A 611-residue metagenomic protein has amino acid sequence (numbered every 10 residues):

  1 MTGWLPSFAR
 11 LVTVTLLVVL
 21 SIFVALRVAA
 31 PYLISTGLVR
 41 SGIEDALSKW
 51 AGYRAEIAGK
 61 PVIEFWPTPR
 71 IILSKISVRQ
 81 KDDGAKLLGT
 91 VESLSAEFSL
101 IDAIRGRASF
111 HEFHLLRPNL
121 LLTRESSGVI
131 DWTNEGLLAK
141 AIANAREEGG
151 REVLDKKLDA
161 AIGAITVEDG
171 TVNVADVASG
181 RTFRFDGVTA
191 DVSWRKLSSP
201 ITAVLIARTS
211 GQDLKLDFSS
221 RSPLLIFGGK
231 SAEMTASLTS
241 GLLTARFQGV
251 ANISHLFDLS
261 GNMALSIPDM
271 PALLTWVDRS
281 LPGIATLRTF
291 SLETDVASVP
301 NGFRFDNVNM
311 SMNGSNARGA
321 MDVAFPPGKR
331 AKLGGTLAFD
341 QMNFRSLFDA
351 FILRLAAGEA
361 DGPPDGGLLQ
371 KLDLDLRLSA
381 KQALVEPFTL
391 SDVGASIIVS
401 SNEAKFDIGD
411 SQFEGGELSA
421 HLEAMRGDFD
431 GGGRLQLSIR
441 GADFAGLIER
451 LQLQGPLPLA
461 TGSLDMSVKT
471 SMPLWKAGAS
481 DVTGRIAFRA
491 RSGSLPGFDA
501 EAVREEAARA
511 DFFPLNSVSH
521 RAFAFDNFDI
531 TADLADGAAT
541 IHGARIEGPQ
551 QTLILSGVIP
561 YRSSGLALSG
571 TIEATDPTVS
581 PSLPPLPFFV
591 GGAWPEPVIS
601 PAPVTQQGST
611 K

Functional and structural regions predicted by a protein language model:
M1-G52: N-terminal type II signal-anchor transmembrane helix that functions as the membrane-insertion/stop-transfer segment
I34, L384-E386: Short, surface-exposed ligand-recognition loops at beta-strand->loop->(often short) alpha-helix junctions that present
S48-K75: Short extracytoplasmic
W50, G358-D373: N-terminal leader/targeting segments and the immediate start of mature chains
T68-T90, S95, S109-A141, G163-N173 (+6 more regions): Small-residue helix/turn framework positions
F98-I104, G150, K469-W475: Outer-membrane beta-barrel proteins
A139-L154, G358-D365, F512-S519: Surface-exposed acidic, glycine/proline-enriched linker/cap segments that occur as 15-30-residue helix-coil
G150, D155-D169, A178: Non-catalytic accessory/assembly modules
